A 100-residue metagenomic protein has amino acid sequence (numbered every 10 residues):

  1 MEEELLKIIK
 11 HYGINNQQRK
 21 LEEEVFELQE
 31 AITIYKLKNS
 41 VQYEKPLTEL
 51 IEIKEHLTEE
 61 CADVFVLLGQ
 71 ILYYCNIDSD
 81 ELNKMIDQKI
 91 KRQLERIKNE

Functional and structural regions predicted by a protein language model:
M1-E100: Flexible "arm" and connector segments at domain edges
